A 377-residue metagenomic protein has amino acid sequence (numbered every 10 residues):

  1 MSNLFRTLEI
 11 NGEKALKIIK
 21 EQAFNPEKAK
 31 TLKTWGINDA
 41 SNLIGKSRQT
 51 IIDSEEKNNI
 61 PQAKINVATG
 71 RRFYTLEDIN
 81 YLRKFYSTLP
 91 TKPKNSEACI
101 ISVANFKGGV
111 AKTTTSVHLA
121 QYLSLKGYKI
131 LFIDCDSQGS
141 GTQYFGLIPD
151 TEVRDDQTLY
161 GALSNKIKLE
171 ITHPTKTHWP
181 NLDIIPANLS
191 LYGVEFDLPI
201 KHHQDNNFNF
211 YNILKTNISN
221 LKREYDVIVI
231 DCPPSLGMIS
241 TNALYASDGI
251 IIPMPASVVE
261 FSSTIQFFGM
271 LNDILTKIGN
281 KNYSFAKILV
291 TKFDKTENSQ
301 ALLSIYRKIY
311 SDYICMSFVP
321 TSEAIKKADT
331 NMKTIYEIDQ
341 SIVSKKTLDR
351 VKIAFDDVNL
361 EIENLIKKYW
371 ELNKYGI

Functional and structural regions predicted by a protein language model:
M1-L43, R48, D53-I377: P-loop NTP-binding core
